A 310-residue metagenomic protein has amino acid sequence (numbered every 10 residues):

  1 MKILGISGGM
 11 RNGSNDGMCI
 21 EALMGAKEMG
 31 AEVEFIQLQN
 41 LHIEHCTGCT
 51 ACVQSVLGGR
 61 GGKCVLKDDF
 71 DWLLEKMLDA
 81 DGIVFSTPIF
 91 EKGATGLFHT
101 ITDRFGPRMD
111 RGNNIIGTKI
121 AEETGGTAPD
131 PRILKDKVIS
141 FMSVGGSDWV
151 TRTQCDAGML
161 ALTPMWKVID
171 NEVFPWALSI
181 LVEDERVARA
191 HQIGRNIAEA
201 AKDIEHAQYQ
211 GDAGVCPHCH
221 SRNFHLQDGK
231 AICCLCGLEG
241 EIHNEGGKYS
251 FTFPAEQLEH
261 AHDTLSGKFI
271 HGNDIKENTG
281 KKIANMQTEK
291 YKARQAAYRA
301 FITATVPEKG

Functional and structural regions predicted by a protein language model:
M1-T102, G106-P107, A198-G310: N-terminal beta1-alpha1-beta2 submodule of the flavodoxin-like/Rossmannoid cofactor-binding fold
S14, C19, G126-A128, A161 (+1 more regions): Generic low-polarity alpha-helical segments
E21-M29, T153-K167: Active-site-adjacent alpha-helix of alpha/beta-hydrolase-fold enzymes
E32-F35, M165-P175: Short beta-strand elements in bilobed, periplasmic/extracellular small-molecule ligand-binding domains
I36, T47-C49, L78, P131-D136 (+2 more regions): Short amphipathic alpha-helical segments, especially helix-boundary/capping motifs
G61-M159: Helix-loop-strand module that forms the ligand-binding subsite of alpha/beta enzymes
T127-P129, K135-T153, A157-L162, F174-H218 (+1 more regions): Catalytic cores of enzyme domains
P164-V168, E239-I242: Short glycine/proline-rich, acidic loop/turn segments that cap or connect secondary-structure elements
